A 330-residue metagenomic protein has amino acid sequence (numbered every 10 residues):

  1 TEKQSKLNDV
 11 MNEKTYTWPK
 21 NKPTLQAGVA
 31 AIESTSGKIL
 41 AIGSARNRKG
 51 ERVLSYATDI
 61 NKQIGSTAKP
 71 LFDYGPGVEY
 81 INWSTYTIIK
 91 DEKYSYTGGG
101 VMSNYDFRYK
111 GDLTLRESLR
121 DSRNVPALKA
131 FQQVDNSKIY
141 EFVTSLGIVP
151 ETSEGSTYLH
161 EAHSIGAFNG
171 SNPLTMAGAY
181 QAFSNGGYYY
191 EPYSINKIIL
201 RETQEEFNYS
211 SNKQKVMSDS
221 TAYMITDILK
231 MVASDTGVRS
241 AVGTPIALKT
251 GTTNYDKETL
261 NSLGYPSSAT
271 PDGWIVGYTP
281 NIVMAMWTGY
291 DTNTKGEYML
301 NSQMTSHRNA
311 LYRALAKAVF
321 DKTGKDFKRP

Functional and structural regions predicted by a protein language model:
T1-W18, V29-A31, A41-I42, K49-I60 (+2 more regions): A penicillin-recognizing enzyme superfamily signal
P23-Q26: Short, small/polar residue-rich loop motifs at catalytic or cofactor-binding pockets
G28-I32, I39-G43, I88, E117 (+8 more regions): Structural recognition of the beta-strand scaffold that forms the well-ordered cores of secreted hydrolase catalytic
G37, Q63-I89, S118, G178-F183 (+3 more regions): Active-site SXXK
D59-K69, A167-G170: Gly/Ser-rich catalytic serine loop of serine hydrolases
N82-I139, H160, Y189, R201-M231: Conserved catalytic neighborhood of penicillin-recognizing serine enzymes
W83-S84, V149-E151, D326: Short coil/loop linkers at secondary-structure junctions
G100-N104, D135-G178: Mid-domain, small-residue-enriched loop/turn segments at the edges of structured enzyme/sensor domains
